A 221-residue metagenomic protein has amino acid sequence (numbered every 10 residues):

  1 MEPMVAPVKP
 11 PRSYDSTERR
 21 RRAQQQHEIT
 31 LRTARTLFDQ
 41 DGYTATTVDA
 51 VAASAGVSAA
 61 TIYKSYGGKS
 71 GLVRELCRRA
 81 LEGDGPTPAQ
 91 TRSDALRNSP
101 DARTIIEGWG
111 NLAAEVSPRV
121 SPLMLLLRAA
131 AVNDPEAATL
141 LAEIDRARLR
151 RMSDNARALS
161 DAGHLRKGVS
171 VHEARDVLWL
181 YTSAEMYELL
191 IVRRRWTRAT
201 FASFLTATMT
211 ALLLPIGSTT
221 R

Functional and structural regions predicted by a protein language model:
M1-Q25, G217-R221: N-terminal intrinsically disordered/low-complexity leader segments
Q26, K69, A80, W109 (+5 more regions): Hydrophobic/aromatic residues within well-ordered alpha-helical segments
I29, T33, L37-G71, E75: Helix-turn-helix
V48, C77-D84: Short, basic, alpha-helical segments at the C-terminal edge of helix-turn-helix-like DNA-binding modules
A50, N98, A129-P135: Helix-loop segments that flank and shape redox-cofactor active sites
K69-G71, E75, P86-P118, R175: Hydrophobic alpha-helical connector segments
A114-R128, E136-A162, H172-D176, S203 (+1 more regions): Amphipathic alpha-helical packing segments from all-alpha helical-bundle domains
S160-T208, I216-R221: Hydrophobic/aromatic-rich alpha-helical bundle segments in the mid-to-C-terminal region
